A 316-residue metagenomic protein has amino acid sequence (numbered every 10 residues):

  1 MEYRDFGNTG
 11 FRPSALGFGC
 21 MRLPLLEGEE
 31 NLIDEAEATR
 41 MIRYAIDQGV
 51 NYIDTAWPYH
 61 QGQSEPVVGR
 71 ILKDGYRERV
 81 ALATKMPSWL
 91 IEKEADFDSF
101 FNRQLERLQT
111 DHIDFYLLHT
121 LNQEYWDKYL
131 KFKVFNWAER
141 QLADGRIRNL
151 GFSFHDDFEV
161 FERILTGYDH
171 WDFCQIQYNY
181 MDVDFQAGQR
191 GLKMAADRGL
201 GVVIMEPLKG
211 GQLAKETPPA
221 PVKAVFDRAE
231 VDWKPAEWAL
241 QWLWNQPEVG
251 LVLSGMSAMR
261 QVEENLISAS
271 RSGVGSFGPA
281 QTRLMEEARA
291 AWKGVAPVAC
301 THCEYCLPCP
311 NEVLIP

Functional and structural regions predicted by a protein language model:
M1-V80, W137, A143: N-terminal binding-site loop/beta-alpha segment at the start of enzyme catalytic domains that lines or forms
F6, F18, A38, A45 (+12 more regions): Conserved, mostly hydrophobic/aromatic
L26-E27, W89-L208, P218-V222, E230-V231 (+1 more regions): Glycine/proline-rich, positively charged, aromatic-decorated active-site loop/lid region on the catalytic face
I46, N51, R190-P316: Structured C-terminal cap/extension of enzyme domains
Y52-P58, R148-F152, Q175-I176, L251-L253: Short catalytic-loop micro-motif centered on adjacent basic/acidic residues
Y59, D74-E94, H119: Structural motif corresponding to the early beta-alpha repeats
Y59, Q63, H155-D156, S257: Short beta->alpha linker loops
P66-A81, F135, Y168-C174, M259 (+1 more regions): Short, electropositive alpha-helical surface patch
